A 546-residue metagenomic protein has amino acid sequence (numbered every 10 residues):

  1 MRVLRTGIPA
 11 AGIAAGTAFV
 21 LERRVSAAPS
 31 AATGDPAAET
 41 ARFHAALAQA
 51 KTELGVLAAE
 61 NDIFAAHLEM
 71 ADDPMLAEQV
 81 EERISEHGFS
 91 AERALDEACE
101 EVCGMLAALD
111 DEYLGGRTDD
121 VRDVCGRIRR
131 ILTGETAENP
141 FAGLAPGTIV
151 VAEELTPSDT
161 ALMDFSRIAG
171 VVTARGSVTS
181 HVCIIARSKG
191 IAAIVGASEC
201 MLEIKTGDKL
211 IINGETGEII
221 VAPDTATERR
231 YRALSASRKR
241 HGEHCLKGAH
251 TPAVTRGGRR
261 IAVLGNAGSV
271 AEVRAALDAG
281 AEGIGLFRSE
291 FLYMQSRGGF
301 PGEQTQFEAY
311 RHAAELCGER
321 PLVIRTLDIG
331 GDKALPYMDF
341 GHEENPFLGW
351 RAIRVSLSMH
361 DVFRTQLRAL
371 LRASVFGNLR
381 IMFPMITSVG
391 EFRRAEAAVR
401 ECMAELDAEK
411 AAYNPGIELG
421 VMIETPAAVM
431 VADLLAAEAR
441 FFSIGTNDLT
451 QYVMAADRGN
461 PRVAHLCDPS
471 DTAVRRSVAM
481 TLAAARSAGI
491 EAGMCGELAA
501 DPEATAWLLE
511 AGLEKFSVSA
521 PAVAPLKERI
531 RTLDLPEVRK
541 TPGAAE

Functional and structural regions predicted by a protein language model:
M1-L316, L322, T326-I329, M359 (+7 more regions): Non-catalytic, soluble scaffold/interaction modules
R240-E546: Conserved alpha/beta-domain cores
